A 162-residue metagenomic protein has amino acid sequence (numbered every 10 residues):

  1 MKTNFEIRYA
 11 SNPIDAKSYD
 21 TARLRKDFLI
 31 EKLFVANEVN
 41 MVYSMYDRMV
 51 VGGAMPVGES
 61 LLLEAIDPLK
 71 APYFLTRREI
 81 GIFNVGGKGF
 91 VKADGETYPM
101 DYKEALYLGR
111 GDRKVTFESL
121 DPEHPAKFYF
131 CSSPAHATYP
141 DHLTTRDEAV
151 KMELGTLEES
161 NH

Functional and structural regions predicted by a protein language model:
M1-Y9: Basic/polar N-terminal segments that are highly enriched at the extreme N-terminus, encompassing both cleavable
R8-D67: Intrinsically disordered, low-complexity, positively charged segments
S44-S60, L69-G95: Glycine- and acidic-residue-biased ligand/ion/polar-headgroup-sensing regions
V50-G52, L106-L108, F128-C131: Short hydrophobic-aromatic micro-motifs
L62-A65, P99-K103, H142-T144: Short amphipathic beta-strand/extended segments with alternating polar/hydrophobic composition
A93-R110: Short acidic-glycine-tyrosine-enriched beta hairpin
D112-T116: Short, charged beta-turn/beta-strand-edge "cap" motif at the junction between a beta-strand and an adjacent loop
F117-H162: Surface-exposed beta-loop interaction hotspot
